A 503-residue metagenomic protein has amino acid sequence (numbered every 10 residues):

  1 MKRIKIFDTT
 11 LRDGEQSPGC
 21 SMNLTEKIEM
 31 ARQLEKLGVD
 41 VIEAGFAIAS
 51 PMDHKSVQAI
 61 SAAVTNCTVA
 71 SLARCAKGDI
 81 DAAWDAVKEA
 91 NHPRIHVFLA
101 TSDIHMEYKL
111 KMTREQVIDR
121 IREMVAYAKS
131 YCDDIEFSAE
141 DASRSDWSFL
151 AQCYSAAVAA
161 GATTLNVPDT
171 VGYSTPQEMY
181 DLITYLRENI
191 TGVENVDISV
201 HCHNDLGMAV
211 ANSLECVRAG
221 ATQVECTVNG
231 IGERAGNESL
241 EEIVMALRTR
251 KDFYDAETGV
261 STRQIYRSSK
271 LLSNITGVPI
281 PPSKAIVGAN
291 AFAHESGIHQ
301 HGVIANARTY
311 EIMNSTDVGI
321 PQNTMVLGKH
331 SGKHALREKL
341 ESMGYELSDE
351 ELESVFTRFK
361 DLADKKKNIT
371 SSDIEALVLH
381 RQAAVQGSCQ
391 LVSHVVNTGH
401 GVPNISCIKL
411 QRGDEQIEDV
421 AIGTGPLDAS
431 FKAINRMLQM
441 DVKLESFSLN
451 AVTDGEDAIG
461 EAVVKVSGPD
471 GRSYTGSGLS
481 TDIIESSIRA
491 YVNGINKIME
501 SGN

Functional and structural regions predicted by a protein language model:
R3-I4, T10, M245, K251-V420 (+1 more regions): A mid-to-C-terminal "edge-of-domain" accessory segment
I4-I6, Q16-V41, H54-A63, K77-I198 (+1 more regions): Alpha/beta enzyme core
D13, S17-P18, F46-P51, S102-I104 (+6 more regions): Short, small-residue-enriched loops and turns at beta-alpha junctions that line or gate enzyme active sites
Q16, S21, E29-M30, N368-Y474 (+1 more regions): Non-catalytic terminal/interface segments that mediate subunit docking, oligomerization, and allosteric communication
L37, A63, A86-A90, M124-Y131 (+12 more regions): Change "in soluble alpha/beta enzymes" to "in soluble alpha/beta proteins
N66, P168-T170, E225-E233, M245 (+4 more regions): Short beta-alpha connecting loops at secondary-structure transitions that line or flank enzyme active sites
S174, D181-A305: Catalytic alpha/beta core domains of metabolic enzymes, predominantly
T475-S477, I498-N503: Long, contiguous binding/interaction regions
